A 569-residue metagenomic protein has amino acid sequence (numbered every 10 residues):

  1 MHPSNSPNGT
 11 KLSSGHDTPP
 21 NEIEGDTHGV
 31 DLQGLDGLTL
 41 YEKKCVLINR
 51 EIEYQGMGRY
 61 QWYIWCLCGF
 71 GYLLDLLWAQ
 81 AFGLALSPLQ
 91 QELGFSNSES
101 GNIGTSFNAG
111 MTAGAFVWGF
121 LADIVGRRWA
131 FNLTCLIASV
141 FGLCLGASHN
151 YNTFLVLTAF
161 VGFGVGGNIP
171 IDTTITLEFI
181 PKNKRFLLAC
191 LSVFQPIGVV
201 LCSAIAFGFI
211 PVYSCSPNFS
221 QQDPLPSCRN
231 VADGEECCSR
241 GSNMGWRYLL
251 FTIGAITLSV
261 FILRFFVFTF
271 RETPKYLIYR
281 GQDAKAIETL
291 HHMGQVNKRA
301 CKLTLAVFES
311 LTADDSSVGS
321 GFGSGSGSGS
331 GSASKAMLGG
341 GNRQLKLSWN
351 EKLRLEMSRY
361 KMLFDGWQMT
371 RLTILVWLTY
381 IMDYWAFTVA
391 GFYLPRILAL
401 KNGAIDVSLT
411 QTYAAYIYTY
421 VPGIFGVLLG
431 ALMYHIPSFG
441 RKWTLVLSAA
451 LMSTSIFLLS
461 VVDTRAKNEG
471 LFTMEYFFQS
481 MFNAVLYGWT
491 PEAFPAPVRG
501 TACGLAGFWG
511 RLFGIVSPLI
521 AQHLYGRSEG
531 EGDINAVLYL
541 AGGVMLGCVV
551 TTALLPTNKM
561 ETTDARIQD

Functional and structural regions predicted by a protein language model:
M1-H291, L303, L311-D569: Transmembrane-helix signature of 12-pass secondary carriers
G294-L305: Short intracellular "coupling" helices and adjacent cytoplasmic loop segments at the cytosolic face of multi-pass
